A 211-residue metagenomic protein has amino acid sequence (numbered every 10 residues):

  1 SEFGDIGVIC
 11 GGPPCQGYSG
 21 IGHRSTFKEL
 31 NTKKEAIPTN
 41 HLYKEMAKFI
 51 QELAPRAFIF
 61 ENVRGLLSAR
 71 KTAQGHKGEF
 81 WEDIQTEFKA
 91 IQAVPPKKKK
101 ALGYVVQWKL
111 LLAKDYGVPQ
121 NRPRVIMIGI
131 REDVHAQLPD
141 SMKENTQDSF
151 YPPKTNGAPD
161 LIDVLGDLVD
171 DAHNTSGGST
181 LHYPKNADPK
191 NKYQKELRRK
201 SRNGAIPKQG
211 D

Functional and structural regions predicted by a protein language model:
E2-I6, G20-D211: Class I S-adenosyl-L-methionine
I6-G12: Short SAM/SAH-binding signature in class I
Q16: Active-site beta-alpha loop architecture of Rossmann-like, nucleotide-cofactor-dependent enzymes
